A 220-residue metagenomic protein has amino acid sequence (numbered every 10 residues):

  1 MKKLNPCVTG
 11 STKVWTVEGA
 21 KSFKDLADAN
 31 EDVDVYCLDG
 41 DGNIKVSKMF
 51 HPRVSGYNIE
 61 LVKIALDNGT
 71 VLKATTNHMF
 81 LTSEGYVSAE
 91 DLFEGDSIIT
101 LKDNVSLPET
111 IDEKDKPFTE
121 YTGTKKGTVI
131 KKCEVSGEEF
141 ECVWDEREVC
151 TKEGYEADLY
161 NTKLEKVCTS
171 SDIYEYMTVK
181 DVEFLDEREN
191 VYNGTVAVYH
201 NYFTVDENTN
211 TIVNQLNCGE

Functional and structural regions predicted by a protein language model:
M1-E220: Autoprocessing domains of the Hint superfamily
